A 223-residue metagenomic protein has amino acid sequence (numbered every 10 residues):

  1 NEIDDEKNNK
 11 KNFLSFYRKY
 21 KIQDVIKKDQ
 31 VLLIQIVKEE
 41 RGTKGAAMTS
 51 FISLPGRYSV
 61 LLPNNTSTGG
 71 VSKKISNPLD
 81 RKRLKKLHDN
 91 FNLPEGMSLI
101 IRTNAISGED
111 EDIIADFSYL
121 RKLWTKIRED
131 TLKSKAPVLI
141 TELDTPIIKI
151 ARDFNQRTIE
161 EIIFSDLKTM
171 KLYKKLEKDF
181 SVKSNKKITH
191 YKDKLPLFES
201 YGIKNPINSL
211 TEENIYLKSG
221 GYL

Functional and structural regions predicted by a protein language model:
N1-L223: DE-rich acidic low-complexity regions and acidic surface loops
